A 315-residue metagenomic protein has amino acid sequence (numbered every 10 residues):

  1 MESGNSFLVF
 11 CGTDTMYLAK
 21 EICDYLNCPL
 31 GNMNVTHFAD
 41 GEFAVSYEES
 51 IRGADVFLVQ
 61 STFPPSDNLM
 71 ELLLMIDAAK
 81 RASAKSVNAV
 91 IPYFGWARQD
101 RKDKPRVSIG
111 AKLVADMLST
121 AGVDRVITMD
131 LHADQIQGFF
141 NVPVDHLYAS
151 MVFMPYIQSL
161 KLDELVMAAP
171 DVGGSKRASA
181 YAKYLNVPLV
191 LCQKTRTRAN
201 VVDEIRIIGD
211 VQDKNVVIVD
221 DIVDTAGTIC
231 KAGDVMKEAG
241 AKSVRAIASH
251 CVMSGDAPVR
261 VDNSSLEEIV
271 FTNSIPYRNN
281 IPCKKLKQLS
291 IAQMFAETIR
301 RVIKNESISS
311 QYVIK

Functional and structural regions predicted by a protein language model:
M1-K315: PRPP-associated nucleotide enzymes
